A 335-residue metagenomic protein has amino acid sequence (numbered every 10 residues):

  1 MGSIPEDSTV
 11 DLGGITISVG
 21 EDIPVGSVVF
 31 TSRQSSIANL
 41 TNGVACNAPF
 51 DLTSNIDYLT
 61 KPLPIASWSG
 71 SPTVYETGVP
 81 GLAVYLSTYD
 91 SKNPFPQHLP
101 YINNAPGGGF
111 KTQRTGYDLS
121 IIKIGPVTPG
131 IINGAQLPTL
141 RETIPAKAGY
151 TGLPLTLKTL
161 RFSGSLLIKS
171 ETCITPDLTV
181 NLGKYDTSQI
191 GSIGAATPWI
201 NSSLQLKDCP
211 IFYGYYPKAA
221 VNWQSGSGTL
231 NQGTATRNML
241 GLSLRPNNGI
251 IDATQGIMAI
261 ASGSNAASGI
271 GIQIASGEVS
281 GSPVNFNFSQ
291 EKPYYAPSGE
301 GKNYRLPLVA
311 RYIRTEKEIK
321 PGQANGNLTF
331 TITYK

Functional and structural regions predicted by a protein language model:
M1-K335: Mature extracellular/passenger domains of Gram-negative fimbrial/pilin and adhesin proteins
